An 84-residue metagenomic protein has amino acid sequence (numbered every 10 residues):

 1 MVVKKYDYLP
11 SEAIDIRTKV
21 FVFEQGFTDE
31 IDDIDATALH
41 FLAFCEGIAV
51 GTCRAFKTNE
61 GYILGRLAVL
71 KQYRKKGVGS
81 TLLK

Functional and structural regions predicted by a protein language model:
M1-A13: A short beta-loop-alpha structural element at the N-terminal edge of CoA-dependent acyl/N-acetyltransferase catalytic
S11-D15, K19, A43-I48, K84: Replace "anionic and nucleotidyl ligands
D15-D29: Helix-loop element at the rim of GNAT/NAT acetyltransferase active sites that forms part of the acceptor-substrate
T28-C53: Conserved beta-hairpin
E60-K71: Conserved acetyl-CoA binding element of GNAT-fold acetyltransferases
V69, K75-K84: Conserved acetyl-CoA-binding loop-helix of GNAT-fold acetyltransferases
